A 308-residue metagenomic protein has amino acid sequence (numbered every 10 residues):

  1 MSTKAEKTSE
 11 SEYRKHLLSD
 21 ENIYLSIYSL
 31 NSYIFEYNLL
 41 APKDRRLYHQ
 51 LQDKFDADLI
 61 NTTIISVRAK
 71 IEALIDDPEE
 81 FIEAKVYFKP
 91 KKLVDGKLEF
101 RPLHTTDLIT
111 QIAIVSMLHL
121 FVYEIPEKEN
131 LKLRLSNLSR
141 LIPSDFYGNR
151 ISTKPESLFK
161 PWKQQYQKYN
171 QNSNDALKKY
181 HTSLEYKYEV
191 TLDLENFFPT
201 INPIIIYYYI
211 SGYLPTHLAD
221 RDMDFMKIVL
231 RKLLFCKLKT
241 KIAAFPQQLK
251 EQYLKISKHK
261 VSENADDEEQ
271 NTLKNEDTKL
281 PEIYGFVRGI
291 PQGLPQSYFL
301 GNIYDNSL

Functional and structural regions predicted by a protein language model:
M1-E99: Non-catalytic, polymerase-adjacent accessory regions of viral genome-replication enzymes
T8, E12-Y13, L59, S66 (+6 more regions): Exposed alpha-helical structural elements
R46, L51-E80, D107, S116 (+2 more regions): Compositionally biased, flexible interaction segments
F55, T63-P78, L120-I125, L177 (+2 more regions): Hydrophobic, Leu/Ile/Phe/Ala-enriched alpha-helical segments that form helix-helix packing faces
F55-D58, T62, T153, S157 (+2 more regions): Alpha-helix boundary/N-cap detector
L98-S136, L141-S144, E195-F198, N271-N275 (+1 more regions): Conserved pre-motif C helix in the palm subdomain of viral-like polymerases
L118-T191, E195-N202: Active-site-proximal segment of RNA-dependent polymerases
T182-L308: Conserved polymerase palm-domain catalytic core
